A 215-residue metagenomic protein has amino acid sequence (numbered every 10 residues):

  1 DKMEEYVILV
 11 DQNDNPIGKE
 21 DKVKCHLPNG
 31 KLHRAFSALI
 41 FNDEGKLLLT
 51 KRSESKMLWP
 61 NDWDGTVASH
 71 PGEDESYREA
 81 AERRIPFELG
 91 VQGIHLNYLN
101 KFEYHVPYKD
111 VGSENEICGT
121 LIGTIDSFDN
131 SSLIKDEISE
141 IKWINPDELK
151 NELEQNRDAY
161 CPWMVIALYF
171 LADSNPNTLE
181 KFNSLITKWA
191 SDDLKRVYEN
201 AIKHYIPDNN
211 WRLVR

Functional and structural regions predicted by a protein language model:
K2-S37, F41-D43: Acidic, metal-coordinating catalytic segment for phosphate/diphosphate chemistry, firing primarily on the Nudix
V7, K46-L47, I141-K142: A residue-level structural signature of the nucleotidyltransferase/glycosyltransferase Rossmann-like core
V23-A35, K46-R83, F87: Conserved Nudix-box catalytic region and its N-terminal flanking loop in Nudix hydrolases and closely related
A38, V67, Y98, G119-L121: A structural signal for short, well-ordered beta-strand segments
G45-L48, L96, G119: Conserved active-site beta-strand-loop modules that form the wall/rim of enzyme catalytic pockets and either contain
E73, N100-R215: Nudix hydrolase/Nudix homology domain
Q92-K101: A short coil-to-beta-strand element that immediately follows conserved catalytic motifs
